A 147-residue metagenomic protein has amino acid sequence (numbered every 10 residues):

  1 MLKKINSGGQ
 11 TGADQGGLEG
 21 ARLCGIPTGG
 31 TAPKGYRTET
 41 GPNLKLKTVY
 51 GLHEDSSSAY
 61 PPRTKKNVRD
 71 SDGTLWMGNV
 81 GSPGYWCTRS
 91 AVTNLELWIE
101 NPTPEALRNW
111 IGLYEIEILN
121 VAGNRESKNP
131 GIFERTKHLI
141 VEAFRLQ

Functional and structural regions predicted by a protein language model:
L2-R145: Acidic/glycine-enriched connector segments
